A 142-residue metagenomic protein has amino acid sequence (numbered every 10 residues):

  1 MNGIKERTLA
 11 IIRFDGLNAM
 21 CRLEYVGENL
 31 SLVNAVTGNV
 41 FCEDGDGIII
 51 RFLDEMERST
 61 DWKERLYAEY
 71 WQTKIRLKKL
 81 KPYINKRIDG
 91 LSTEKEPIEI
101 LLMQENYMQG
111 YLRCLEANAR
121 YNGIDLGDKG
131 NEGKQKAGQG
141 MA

Functional and structural regions predicted by a protein language model:
N2-F14: Short coil-to-beta transition motif at edge beta-strands of beta-rich domains
D15-E43: Basic/aromatic-rich interaction segments and small domains that mediate binding to polyanionic partners
L32-V33, I49-I50, A142: Short beta-strand element of the conserved SAM-dependent methyltransferase core
G38-E57: Intrinsically disordered, low-complexity, charged/polar segments
E57-N131: Extended, charge-rich alpha-helical interface modules
G127-A142: Glycine- and charge-rich intrinsically disordered segments
